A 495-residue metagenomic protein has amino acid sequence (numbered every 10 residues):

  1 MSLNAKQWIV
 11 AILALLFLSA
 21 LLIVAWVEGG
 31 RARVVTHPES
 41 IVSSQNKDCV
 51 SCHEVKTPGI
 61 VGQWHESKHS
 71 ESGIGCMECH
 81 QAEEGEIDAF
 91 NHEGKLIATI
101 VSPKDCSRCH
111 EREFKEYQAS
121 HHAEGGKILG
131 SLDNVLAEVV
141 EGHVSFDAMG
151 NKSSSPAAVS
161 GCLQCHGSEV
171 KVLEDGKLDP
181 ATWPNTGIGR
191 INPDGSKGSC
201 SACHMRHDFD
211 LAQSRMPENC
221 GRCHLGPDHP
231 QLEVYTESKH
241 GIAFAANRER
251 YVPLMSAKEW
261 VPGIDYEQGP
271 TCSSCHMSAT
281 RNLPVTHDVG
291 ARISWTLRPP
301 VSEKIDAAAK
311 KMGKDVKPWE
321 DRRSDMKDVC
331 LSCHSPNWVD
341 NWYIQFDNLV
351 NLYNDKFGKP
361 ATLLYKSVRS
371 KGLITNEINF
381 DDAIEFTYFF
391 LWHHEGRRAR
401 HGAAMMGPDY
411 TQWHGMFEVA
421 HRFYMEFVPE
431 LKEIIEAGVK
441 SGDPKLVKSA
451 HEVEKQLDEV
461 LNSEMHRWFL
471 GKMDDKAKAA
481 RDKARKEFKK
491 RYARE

Functional and structural regions predicted by a protein language model:
S2-E495: Short sequence/structural segments immediately N-terminal
